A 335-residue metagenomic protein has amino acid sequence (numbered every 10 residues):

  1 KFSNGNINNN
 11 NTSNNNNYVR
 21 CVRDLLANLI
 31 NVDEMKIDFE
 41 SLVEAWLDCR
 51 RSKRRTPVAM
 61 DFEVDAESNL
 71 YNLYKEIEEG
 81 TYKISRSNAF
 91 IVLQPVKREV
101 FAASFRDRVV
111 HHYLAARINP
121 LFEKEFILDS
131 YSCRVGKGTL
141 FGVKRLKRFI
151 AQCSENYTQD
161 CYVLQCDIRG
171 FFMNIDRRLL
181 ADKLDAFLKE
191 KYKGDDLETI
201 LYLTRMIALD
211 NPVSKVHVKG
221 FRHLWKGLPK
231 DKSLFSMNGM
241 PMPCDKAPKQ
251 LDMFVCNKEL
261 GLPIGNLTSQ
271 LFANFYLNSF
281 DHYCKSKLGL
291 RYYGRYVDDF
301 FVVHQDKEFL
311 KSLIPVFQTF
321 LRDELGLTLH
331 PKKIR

Functional and structural regions predicted by a protein language model:
K1-N28: C-terminal, surface-exposed recognition/capping segments
N28-Y71: Non-catalytic, polymerase-adjacent accessory regions of viral genome-replication enzymes
L29-V32, I118-R177, G220-F221: Active-site-proximal segment of RNA-dependent polymerases
E63-R86: Amphipathic alpha-helical blocks
R98-D129, C244, K249-F254: Glycine/proline-rich, flexible active-site/cofactor-binding loop segments that harbor closely spaced acidic
E155-V297, F301-V316, P331: Conserved polymerase palm-domain catalytic core
D323-R335: Conserved catalytic core of two-metal-ion nucleotidyltransferases
